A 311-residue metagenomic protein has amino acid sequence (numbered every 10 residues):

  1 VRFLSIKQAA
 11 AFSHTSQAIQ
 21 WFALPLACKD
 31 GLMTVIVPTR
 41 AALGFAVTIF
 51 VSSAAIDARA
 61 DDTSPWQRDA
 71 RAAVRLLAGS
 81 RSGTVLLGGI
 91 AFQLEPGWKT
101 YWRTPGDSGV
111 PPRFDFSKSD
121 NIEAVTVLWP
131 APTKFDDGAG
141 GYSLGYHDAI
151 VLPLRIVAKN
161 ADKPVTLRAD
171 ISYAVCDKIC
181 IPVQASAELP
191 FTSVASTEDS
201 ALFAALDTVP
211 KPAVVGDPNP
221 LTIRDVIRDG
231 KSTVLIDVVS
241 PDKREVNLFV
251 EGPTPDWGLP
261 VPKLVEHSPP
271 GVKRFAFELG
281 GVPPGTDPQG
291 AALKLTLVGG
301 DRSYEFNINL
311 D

Functional and structural regions predicted by a protein language model:
K7, K29-D30, D287: Intrinsically disordered, low-complexity polyampholyte segments enriched for Lys and acidic residues
Q8, H14-Q20: Low-complexity, intrinsically disordered or signal/transmembrane-proximal segments
A18-I19, C28-G44: Bacterial N-terminal signal peptides that target proteins for export
A42-S53: Bacterial N-terminal signal peptides
R59-D311: Extracellular/lumen-exposed scaffold segments
